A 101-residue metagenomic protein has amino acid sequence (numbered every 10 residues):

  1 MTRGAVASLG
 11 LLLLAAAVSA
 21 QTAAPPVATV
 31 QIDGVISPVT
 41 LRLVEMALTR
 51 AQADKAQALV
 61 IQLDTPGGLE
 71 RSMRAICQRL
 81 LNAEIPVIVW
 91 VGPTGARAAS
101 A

Functional and structural regions predicted by a protein language model:
M1-T2: N-terminal secretory signal peptides that target proteins for export/translocation
A5-S19: Bacterial N-terminal signal peptides
V18-A101: Soluble extramembrane regions of membrane proteins in the secretory/endomembrane system
